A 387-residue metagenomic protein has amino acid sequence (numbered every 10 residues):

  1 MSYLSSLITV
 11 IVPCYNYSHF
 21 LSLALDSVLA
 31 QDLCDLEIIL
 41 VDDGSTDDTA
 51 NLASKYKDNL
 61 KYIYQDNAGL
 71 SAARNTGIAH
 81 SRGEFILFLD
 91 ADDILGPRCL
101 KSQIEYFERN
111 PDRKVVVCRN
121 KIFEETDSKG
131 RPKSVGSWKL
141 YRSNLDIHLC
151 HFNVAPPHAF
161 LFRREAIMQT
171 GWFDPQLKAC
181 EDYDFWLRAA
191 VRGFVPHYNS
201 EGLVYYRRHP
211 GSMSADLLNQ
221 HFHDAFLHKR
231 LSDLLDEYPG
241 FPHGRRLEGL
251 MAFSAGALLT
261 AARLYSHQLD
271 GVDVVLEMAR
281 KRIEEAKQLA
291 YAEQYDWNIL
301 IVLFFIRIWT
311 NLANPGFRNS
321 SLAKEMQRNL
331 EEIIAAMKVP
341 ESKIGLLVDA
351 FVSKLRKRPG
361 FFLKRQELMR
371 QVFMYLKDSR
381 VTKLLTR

Functional and structural regions predicted by a protein language model:
M1-S27: N-proximal low-complexity "stem/linker" segments adjacent to membrane-targeting elements
D26-D35: Short, acidic, metal-binding catalytic loop of nucleotide-sugar glycosyltransferases
D42-N51, D90: A conserved acidic beta->alpha catalytic loop
Q65-S81, S102: Glycine-rich, basic loop-to-helix element that forms the pyrophosphate-binding segment of sugar-nucleotide handling
L70, L100-A166, T170, L217-L218: Flexible acidic/His/Gly-enriched loops in nucleotide-sugar-dependent glycosyltransferase catalytic domains
A79, K139-H228: Conserved nucleotide-sugar donor-binding catalytic segment
I86: Short aromatic/hydrophobic "clamp" motif used to bind/position activated sugar donors
H148, G202-P210, A215-G240, Q268-K287 (+1 more regions): Catalytic core of nucleotide-sugar-dependent glycosyltransferases
